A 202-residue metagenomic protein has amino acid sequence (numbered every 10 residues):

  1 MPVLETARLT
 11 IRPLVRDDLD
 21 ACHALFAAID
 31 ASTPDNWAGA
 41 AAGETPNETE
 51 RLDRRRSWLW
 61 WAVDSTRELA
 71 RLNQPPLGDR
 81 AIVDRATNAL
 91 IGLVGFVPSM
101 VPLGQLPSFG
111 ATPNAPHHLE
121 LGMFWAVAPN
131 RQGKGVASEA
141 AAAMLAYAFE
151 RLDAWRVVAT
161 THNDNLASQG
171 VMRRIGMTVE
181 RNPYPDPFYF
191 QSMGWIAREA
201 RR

Functional and structural regions predicted by a protein language model:
M1-N130, Y147, R151, T178-R202: GNAT-family acyltransferases
W61-D64, A140-L145, S168: Structural preference for long, well-ordered alpha-helical segments in enzyme cores
A89, K134, S138, D164-E180: Conserved active-site alpha-helix within GNAT-family acetyltransferase domains
S99-M100, A159-Q169: Conserved beta-strand-loop-alpha-helix junction that forms the acyl-donor binding cleft
R131, G135-Y147: Conserved acetyl-CoA pyrophosphate-binding loop and the N-cap/start of the following alpha-helix in GNAT-like
R151-T160: Conserved GNAT acetyl-CoA-binding A-motif
